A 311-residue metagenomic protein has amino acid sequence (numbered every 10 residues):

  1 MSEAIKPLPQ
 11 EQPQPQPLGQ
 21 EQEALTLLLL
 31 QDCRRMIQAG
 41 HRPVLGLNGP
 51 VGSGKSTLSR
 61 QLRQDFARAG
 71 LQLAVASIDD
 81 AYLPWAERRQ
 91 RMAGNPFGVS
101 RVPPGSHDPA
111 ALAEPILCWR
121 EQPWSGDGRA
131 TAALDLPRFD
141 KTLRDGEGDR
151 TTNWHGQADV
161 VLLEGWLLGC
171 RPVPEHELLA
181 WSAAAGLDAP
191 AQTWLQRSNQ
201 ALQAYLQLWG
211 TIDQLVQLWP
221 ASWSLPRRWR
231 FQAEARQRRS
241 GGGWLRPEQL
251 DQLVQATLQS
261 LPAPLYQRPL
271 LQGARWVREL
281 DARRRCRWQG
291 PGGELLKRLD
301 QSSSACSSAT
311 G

Functional and structural regions predicted by a protein language model:
M1-A24: Charged, amphipathic alpha-helical linker segments immediately N-terminal to NTP-binding catalytic cores
E3, L167-G311: Conserved NTP phosphate-binding and transfer environment spanning the P-loop NTPase/kinase superfamily
L25-Q38: Pre-Walker A adenine-sensing motif
G46-N48: Short hydrophobic/aromatic beta-strand immediately N-terminal to the Walker A/P-loop
G52: Walker A (P-loop) phosphate-binding loop of P-loop NTPases
K55: Conserved lysine of the Walker
L58, L62: Hydrophobic positions on the alpha1 helix immediately C-terminal to the Walker A/P-loop
A74-S77, A81-L143: Conserved nucleotide-sensing/catalytic segment adjacent to the nucleotide-binding pocket in NTP-handling enzymes
